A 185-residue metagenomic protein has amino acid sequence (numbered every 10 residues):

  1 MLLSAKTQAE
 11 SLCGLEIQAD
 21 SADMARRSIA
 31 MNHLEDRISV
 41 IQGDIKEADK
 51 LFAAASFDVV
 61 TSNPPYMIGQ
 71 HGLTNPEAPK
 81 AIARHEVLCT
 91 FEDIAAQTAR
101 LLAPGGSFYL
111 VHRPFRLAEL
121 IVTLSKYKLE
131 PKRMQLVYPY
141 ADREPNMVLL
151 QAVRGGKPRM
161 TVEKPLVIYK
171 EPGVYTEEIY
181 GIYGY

Functional and structural regions predicted by a protein language model:
M1-E10: Conserved SAM-binding loop of SAM-dependent methyltransferases across substrates and taxa, primarily the Class I
S11-E16: Conserved SAM-binding motif I beta-strand of class I
A25-R26: Conserved SAM-binding loop
H33-I45: Conserved SAM-binding strand-loop segment of SAM-dependent methyltransferases
K50-V60: A short acidic, Gly/Pro-enriched loop at the edge of an enzyme's catalytic core that lines a small-molecule cofactor
P64-D93: Mobile active-site "lid"/loop adjacent to the S-adenosyl-L-methionine
L88-P145, L149: Conserved Class I SAM-dependent methyltransferase catalytic core
E144-Y185: SAM/dcSAM-binding transferase cores
